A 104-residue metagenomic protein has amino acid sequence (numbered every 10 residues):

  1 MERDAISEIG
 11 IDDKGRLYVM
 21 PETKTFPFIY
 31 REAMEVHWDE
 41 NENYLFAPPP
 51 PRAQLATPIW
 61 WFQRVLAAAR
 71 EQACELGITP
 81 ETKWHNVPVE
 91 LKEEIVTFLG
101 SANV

Functional and structural regions predicted by a protein language model:
M1-V104: Accessory DNA-engaging acidic/polar modules
